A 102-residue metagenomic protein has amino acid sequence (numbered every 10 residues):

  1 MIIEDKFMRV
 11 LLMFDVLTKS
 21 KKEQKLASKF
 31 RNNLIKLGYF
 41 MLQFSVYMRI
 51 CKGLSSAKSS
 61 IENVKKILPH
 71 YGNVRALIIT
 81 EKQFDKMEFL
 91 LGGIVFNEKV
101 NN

Functional and structural regions predicted by a protein language model:
I2-L11, V16-N102: Basic nucleic-acid-binding interfaces
